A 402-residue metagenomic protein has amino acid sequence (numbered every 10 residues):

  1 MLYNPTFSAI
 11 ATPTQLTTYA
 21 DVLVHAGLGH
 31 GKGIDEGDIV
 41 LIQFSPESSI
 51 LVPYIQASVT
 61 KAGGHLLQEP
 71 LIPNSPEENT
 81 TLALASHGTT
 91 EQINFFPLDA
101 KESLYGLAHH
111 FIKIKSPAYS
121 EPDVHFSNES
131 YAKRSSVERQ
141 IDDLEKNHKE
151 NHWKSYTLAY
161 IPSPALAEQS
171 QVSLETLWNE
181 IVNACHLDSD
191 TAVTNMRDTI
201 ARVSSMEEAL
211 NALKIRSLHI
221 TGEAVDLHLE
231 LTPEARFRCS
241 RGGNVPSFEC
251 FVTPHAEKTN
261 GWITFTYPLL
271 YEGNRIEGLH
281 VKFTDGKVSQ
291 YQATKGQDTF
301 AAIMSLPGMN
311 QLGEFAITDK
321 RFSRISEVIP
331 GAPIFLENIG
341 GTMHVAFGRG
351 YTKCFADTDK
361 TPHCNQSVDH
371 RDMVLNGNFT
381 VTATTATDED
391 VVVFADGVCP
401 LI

Functional and structural regions predicted by a protein language model:
M1-N260: Active-site bordering "gate/hinge" segments that shape substrate access to catalytic or cofactor-binding pockets
E47, P117-Y119, S163, V225 (+8 more regions): Short, glycine-/Ser/Thr-/acidic-enriched flexible segments
N211-R216, R275-E277, M373-T380: A short, compositionally biased
P254-L306: Long, well-ordered mid-to-C-terminal structural blocks that present hydrophobic/aromatic surfaces
E257, E272-N274, K282-F283, P307-N310 (+3 more regions): A structural signal for short secondary-structure junctions
I263, V345-F347, K353-V374: A conserved acidic, glycine/proline-rich C-terminal tail/linker
V288-A356: Dual-mode signal for accessory low-complexity, basic/Gly-rich regions
P362-I402: Extended hydrophobic packing segments that form well-structured cores
